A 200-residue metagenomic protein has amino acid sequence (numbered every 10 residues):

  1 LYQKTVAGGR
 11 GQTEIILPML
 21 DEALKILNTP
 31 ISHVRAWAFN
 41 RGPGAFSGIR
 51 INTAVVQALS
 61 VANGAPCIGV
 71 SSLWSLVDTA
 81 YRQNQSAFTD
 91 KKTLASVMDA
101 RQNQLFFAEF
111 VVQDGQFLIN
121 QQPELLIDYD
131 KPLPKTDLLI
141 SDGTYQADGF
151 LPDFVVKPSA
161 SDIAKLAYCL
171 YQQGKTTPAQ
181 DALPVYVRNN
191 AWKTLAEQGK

Functional and structural regions predicted by a protein language model:
L1-R41, K157: N-terminal beta-alpha supersecondary unit
K4, V70, V187: Hydrophobic residues at beta-strand termini and immediately following loops that shape nucleotide-binding pockets
G11, P66-P158, A191-W192, A196: Surface "functional belts" at beta-alpha junctions
I15, M19, A54-A58, S72-T79 (+1 more regions): Generic beta-strand or strand-like secondary-structure segments
A23-L27, V56, A62, A80 (+1 more regions): Stable alpha-helical structural segments in soluble proteins, enriched in small hydrophobic residues
A36-S72: DPxDG-like acidic metal-binding loop motif
F154-K200: Acyltransferase
